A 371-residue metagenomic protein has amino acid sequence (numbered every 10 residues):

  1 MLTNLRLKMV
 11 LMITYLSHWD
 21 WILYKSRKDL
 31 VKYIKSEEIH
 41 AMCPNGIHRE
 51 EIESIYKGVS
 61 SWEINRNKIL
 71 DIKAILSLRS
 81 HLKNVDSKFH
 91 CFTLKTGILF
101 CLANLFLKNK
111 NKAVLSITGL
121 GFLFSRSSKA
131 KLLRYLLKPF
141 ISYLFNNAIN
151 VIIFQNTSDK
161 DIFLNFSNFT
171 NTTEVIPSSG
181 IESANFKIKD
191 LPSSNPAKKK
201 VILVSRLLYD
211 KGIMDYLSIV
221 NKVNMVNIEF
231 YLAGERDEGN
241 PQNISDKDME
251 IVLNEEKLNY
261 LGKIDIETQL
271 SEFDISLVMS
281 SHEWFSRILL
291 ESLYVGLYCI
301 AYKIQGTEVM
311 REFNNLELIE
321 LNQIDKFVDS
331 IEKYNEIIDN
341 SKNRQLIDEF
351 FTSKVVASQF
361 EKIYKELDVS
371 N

Functional and structural regions predicted by a protein language model:
L23-D29, L203, L208-K222: A conserved mid-protein helix/loop that constitutes part of the nucleotide-sugar donor-binding site
K32-I34, L76-R79, L132-I152, D248: Membrane-proximal helix-turn-helix segments that form the acceptor-binding/catalytic region of lipid-linked
M42-H48, I181, V204, E229-I244: Glycosyltransferase donor-sugar binding loop
N67-L70, L164, E174-K198, Y209 (+1 more regions): Acidic anion/phosphate-binding donor-loop and adjacent secondary structure in glycosyltransferase catalytic cores
C91-L99, I117-T118: Short His-centered aromatic/hydrophobic patch
S142, N146-I188: Donor nucleotide-sugar binding/catalytic pocket of nucleotide-sugar-dependent glycosyltransferases
S281: Aromatic "clamp/platform" in nucleotide-sugar-dependent glycosyltransferases that forms part of the donor/acceptor
Y298-A301: Short hydrophobic beta-strand element within catalytic cores of glycosyltransferases and related nucleotide-activated
